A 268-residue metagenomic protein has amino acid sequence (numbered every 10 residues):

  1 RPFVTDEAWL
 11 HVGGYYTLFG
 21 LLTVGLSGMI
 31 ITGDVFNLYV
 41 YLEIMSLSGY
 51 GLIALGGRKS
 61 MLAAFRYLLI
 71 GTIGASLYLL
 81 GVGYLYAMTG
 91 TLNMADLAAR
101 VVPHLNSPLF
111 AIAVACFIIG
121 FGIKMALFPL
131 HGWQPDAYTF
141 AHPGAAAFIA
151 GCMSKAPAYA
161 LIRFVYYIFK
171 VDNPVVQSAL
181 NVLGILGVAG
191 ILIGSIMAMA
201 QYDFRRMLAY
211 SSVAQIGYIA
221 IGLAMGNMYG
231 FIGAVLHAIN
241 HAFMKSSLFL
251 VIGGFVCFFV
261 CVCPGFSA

Functional and structural regions predicted by a protein language model:
R1-D6, T23-F36, S48-A268: Hydrophobic transmembrane alpha-helices and their helix-loop junctions in integral membrane proteins
L10-Y15: Membrane-interfacial loop-to-transmembrane alpha-helix junctions, especially the N-terminal start
L18-L21: Mid-membrane cores of alpha-helical transmembrane segments in multi-pass membrane proteins, especially transporters
E43: Short phosphate-coordinating micro-motif centered on Lys-Gly-acidic
